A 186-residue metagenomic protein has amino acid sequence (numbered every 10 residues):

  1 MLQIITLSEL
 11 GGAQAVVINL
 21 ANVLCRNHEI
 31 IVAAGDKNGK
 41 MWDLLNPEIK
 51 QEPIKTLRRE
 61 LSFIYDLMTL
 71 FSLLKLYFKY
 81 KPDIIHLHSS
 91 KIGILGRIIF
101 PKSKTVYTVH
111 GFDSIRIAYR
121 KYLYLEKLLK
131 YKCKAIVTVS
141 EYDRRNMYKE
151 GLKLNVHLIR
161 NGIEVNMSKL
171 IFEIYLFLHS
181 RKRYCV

Functional and structural regions predicted by a protein language model:
M1-L2, I84, F100-I115, V137 (+1 more regions): Active-site proximal beta-strand in glycosyltransferases
L2, F177-V186: Conserved donor-binding/catalytic core segment of Leloir-type glycosyltransferases
Q3-Y65, D143-Y148, L152-L158: N-terminal strand-loop element at the rim of the active site of nucleotide-sugar-dependent glycosyltransferases
L61-I64, I117, R145-K149, R160-H179: Acidic anion/phosphate-binding donor-loop and adjacent secondary structure in glycosyltransferase catalytic cores
Y77, K81-D83: Proline-aspartate-enriched helix->loop->beta-strand connector
Y77, V106-V137, E150: A conserved, positively charged/aromatic
L87-G93, V109: Short His-centered aromatic/hydrophobic patch
K127-S168: Active-site-proximal region of nucleotide-activated glycan assembly enzymes, centered on histidine/acidic-rich loops
